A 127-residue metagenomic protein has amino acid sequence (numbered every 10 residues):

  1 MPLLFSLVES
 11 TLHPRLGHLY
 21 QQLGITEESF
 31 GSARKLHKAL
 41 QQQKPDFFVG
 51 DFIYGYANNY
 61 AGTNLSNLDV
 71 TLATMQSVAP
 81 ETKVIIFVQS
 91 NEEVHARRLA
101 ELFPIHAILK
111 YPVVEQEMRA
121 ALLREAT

Functional and structural regions predicted by a protein language model:
M1-T11, L16-Y20, F48: Conserved acidic segment of CheY-like receiver
G31-F47, I53-Y56: Acidic, metal-coordinating helix/loop segments flanking the phosphotransfer/catalytic sites of two-component signaling
K35, V113-L122: C-terminal output helix
Q41-Q43, T74-E81: Conserved phosphotransfer cores of two-component systems
F47-M75, H95: Conserved phosphotransfer microenvironments
F48, A107-I108: Two-component signal transduction core modules
G62-S66, K83-A107: Alpha4 helix (beta4-alpha4-beta5 surface) of REC/receiver domains from two-component response regulators
L123-T127: The C-terminal output helix
